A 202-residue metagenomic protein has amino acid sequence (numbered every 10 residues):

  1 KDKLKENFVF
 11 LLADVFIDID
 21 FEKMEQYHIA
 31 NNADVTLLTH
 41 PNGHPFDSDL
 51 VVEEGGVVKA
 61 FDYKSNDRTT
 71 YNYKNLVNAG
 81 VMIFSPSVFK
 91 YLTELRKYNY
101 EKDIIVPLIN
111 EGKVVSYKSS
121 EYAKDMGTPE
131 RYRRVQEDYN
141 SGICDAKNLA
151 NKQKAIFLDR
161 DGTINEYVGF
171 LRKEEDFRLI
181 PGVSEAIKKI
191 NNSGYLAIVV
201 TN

Functional and structural regions predicted by a protein language model:
K5-V9, F16, E22-I29, N42-P45 (+1 more regions): Catalytic-core segments of class I nucleotidyltransferases/pyrophosphorylases that form NMP-activated intermediates
L12-V15, R160: Short acidic donor-binding/metal-coordinating loop in glycosyltransferase active sites
N31-P41: A short, conserved acidic/glycine-rich loop-to-beta-strand motif that forms the donor nucleotide-sugar/metal
E54-G55, D161: Residue-level recognition of short loop/turn positions
K154-V168, T201: Asp-based phosphoryl-transfer active-site loop
N165-P181: Metal-dependent phosphoesterase signature
V183, I187-N202: Substrate-recognition element of Asp-dependent hydrolases with the DxDx(T/V) motif
